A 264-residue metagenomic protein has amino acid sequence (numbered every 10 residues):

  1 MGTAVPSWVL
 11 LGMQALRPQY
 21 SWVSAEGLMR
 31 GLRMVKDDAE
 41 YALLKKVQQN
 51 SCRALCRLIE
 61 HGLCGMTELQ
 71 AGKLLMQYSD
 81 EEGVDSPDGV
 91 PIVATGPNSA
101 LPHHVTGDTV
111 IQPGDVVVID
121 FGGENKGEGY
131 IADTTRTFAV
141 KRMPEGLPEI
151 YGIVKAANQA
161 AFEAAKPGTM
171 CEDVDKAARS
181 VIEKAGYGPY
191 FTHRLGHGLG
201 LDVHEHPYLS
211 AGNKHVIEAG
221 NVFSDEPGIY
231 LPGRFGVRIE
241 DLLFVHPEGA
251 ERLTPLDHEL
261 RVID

Functional and structural regions predicted by a protein language model:
M1-D264: Active-site neighborhoods and metal-handling regions in enzymes and metal-associated proteins
